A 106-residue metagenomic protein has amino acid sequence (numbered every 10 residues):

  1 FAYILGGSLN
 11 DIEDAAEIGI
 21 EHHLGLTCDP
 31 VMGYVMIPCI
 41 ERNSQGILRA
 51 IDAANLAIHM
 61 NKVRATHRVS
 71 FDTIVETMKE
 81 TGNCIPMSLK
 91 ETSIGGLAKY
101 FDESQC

Functional and structural regions predicted by a protein language model:
Y3-C106: Functionally critical mobile loop/hinge segments
